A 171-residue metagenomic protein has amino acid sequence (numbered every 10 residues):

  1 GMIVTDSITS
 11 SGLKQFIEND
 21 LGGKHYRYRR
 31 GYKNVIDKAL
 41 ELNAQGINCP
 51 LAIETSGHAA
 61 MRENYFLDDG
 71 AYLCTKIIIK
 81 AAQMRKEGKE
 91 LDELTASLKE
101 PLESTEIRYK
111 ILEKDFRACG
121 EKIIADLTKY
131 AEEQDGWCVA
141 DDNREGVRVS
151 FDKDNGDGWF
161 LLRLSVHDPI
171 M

Functional and structural regions predicted by a protein language model:
M2-I170: Phosphate-binding and adjacent anionic-ligand microenvironments
